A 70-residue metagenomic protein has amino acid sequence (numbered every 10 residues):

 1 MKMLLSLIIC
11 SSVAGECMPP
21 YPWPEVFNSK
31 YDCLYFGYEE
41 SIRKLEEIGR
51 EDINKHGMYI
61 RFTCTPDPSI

Functional and structural regions predicted by a protein language model:
M1-P22: Short aromatic-glycine-(Arg/Gly/Cys) micro-motifs in beta-strand/loop hairpins
L5-I8, F27, S41-I48: Short amphipathic alpha-helical surface micro-motifs
M18-D32: A short, exposed loop/beta-hairpin motif centered on an aromatic-Gly-Thr core
E39, R43-I70: Short, mixed-charge low-complexity intrinsically disordered segments
